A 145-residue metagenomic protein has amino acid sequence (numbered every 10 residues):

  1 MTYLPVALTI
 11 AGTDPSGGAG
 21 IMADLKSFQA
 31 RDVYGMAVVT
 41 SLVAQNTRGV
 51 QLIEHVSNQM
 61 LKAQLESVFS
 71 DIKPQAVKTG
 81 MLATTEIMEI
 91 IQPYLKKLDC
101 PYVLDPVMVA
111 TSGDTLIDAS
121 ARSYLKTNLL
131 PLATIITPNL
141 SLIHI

Functional and structural regions predicted by a protein language model:
M1-A76: Small-residue (G/A/S/T)-rich helix-start motifs and N-terminal tracts that mark the onset
G12, D105, N139: Active-site glycine-centered loops adjacent to acidic/histidine catalytic or metal-binding residues that shape
L25, Q92, L140-S141: Short glycine-/small-residue-rich flexible loop motifs, especially phosphate/cofactor-binding loops
T40-V43, V107-M108, S141: Short, ordered loop/turn segments at secondary-structure junctions
G49-I135: Ribokinase/PfkB-type carbohydrate-kinase core domain
I143-I145: Conserved small/polar residues in nucleotide/adenosyl-binding loops
